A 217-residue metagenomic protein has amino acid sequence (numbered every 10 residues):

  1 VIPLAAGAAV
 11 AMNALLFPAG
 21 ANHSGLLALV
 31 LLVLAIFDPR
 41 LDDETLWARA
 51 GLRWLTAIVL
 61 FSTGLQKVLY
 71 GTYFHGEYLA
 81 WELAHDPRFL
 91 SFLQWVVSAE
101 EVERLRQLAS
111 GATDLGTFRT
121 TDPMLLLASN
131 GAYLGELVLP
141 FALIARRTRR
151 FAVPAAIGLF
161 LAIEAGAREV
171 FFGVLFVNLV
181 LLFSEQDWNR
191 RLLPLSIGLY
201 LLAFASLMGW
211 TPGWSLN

Functional and structural regions predicted by a protein language model:
V1-A9, L32-V33, R53-K67, D122-G166 (+1 more regions): Functionalized membrane-embedded alpha-helices
N13-G25, D43-E44, I163-F171: Membrane-interface helix caps and helix-loop-helix hairpins in membrane proteins
H23-L69: SET-domain substrate-recognition elements in eukaryotic SAM-dependent protein methyltransferases
A28-R40, G173-Q186: Specific transmembrane alpha-helix
D43-A50, G116, T120-P123, R147: Juxtamembrane loop-transmembrane helix junctions in multi-pass integral membrane proteins, especially the extracellular
T45-G51, W188-L199: Membrane-interfacial entry segments at the cytosolic side of transmembrane helices
F61-G135, W214-L216: Membrane-interfacial catalytic/cofactor-binding modules of polytopic membrane enzymes
L195-N217: Transmembrane helical bundles and short interhelical boundary loops of multi-pass, membrane-embedded
